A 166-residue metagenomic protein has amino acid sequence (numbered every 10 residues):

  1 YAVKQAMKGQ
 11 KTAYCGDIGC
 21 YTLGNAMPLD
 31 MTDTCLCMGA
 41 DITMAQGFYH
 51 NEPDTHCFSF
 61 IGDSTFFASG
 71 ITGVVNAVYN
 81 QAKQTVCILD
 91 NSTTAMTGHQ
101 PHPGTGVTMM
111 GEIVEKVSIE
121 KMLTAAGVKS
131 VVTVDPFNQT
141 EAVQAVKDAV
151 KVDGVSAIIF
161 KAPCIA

Functional and structural regions predicted by a protein language model:
Y1-A26, A68: Cofactor-pocket helix-loop regions in the catalytic cores of large enzyme subunits
N25-A157: Thiamine diphosphate
P163-A166: Cys/His-rich short segments
